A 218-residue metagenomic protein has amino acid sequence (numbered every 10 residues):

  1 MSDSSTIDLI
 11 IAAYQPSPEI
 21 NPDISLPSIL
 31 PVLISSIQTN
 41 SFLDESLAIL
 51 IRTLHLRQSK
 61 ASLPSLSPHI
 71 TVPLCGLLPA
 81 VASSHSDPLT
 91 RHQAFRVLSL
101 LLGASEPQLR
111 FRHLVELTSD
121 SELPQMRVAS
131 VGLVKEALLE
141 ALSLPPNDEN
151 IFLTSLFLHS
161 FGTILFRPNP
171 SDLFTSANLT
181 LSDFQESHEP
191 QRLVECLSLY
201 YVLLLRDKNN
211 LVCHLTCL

Functional and structural regions predicted by a protein language model:
M1-R112, V128, G132-E136, A141 (+2 more regions): Alpha-solenoid helical repeat scaffolds
R110-D120: Short linear, low-complexity motifs centered on an aromatic residue
